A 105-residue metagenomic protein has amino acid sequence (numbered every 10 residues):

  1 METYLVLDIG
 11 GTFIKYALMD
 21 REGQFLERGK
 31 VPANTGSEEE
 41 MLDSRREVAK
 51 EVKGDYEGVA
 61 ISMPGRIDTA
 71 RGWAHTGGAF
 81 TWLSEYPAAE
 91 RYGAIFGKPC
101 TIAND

Functional and structural regions predicted by a protein language model:
E2-E40, A74-H75: Short glycine-rich, Thr/Ser-proximal phosphate-binding strand/loop in the N-terminal lobe of ATP-dependent enzymes
Y4-V6, R66, P99: Short, surface-exposed charged micro-motifs
D8, A60-P64, A103: Short beta-strand segments
I14, R66-D68: Short, acidic Gly/Pro/Ser/Thr-rich loop/turn segments
G36, P64-R66: Short active-site-proximal "capping" loops at secondary-structure junctions
E38, L42, E85-Y86: Structural motif corresponding to alpha-helix initiation and N-cap regions
R45-V59, P99-C100: Phosphate/pyrophosphate-binding loops at sites that engage ATP/ADP/AMP, CoA/4′-phosphopantetheine, polyphosphate
R46, D68-D105: Glycine-rich phosphate-binding loop and adjoining helix at the ATP-binding site of ATP-dependent phosphoryl-transfer
